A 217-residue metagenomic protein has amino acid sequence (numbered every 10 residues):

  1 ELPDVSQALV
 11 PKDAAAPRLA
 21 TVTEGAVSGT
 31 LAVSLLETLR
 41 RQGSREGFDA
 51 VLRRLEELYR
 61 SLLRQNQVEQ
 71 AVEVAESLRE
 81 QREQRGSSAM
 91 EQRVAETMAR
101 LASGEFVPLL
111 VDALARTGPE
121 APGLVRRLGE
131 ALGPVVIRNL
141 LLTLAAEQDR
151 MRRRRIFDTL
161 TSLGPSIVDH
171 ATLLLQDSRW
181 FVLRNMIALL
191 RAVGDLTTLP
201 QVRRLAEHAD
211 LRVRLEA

Functional and structural regions predicted by a protein language model:
E1, R203-A217: Short, intrinsically disordered, charge-balanced linker/junction segments flanking boundaries in proteins
E1-F106: Extended amphipathic alpha-helical repeat scaffolds
V33, Q65-L78, Q92, L101-A113 (+4 more regions): Amphipathic alpha-helical scaffolding segments comprising HEAT/armadillo-like alpha-solenoid repeats
G43, Y59, M98-A102, G129-V136 (+3 more regions): Alpha-solenoid repeat junctions
E91, A121-V125, R152-R153, L183 (+1 more regions): Residue-level detector of extended alpha-helical repeat arrays and alpha-solenoid scaffolds
V94, L110, L124-V125, I156 (+2 more regions): Conserved hydrophobic register position within alpha-solenoid helical repeats
T117-G118, Q148-D149, S178-W180, A209-D210: Short inter-helical turns and helix N-cap capping residues of alpha-solenoid HEAT/ARM repeat scaffolds
